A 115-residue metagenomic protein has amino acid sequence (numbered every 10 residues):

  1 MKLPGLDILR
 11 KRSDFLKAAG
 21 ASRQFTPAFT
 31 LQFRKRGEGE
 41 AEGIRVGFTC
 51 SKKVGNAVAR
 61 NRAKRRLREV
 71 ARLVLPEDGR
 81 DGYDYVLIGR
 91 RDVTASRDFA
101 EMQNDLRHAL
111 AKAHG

Functional and structural regions predicted by a protein language model:
M1-G115: Positively charged, solvent-exposed patches that mediate nucleic-acid binding
